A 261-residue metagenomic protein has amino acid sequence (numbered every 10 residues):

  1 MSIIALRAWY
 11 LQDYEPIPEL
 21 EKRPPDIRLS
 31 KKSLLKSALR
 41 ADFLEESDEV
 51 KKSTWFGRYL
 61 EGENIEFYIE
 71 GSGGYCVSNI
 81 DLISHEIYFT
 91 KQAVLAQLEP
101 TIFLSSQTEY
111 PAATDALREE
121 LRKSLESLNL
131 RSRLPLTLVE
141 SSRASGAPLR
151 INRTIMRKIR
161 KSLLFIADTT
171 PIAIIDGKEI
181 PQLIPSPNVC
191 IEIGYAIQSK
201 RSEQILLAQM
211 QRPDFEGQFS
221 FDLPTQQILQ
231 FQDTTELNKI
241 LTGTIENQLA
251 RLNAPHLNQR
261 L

Functional and structural regions predicted by a protein language model:
M1-D81: Charged interaction/catalytic cores of defense and host-pathogen modules
E49, F219-L261: C-terminal interaction surface of TIR/SEFIR-family domains
F67, G71-R160: Conserved N-terminal substructure of TIR/SEFIR domains
L104, A167, L206-L207: Structural beta-sheet core signal
L130, Y195-E203: Arginine/glycine-rich "motif VI" loop of SF2 helicases in the C-terminal RecA-like domain
R143-E192: TIR-domain catalytic/interaction hotspot
L163, R201-I205, P224-Q226: Short glycine-/polar-rich loops that comprise or flank the Walker A/P-loop and associated switch/sensor motifs
L207-L223: Glycine-rich, charge-decorated loop segments at or immediately adjacent to ligand/cofactor-binding or catalytic sites
